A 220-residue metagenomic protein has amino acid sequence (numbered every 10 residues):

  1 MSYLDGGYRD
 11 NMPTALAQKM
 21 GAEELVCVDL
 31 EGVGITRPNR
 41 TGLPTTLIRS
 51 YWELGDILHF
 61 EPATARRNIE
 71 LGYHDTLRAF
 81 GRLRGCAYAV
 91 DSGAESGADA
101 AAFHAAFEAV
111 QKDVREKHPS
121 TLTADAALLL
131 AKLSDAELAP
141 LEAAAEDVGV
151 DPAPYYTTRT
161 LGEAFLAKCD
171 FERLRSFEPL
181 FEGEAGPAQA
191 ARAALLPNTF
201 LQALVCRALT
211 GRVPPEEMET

Functional and structural regions predicted by a protein language model:
M1-T220: Patatin-like phospholipase
